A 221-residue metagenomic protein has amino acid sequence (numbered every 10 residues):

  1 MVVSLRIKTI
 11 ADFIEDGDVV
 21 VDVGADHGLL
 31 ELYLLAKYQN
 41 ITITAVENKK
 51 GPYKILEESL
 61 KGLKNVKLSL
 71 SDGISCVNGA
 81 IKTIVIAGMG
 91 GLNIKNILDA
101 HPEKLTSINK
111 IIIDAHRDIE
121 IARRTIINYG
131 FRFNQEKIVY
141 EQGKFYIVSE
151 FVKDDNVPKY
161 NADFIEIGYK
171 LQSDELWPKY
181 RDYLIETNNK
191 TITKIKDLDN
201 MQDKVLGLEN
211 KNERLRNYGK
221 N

Functional and structural regions predicted by a protein language model:
V2-T9, I74-S75, L92-N221: Class I S-adenosyl-L-methionine
I10-D16, C76-N78: Glycine-rich helix-loop-beta junction characteristic of Rossmann-like nucleotide cofactor-binding loops
G17-D26: Conserved class I S-adenosyl-L-methionine
G28, L32: Glycine-rich SAM-binding Motif I of class I
L35-A36: Gly/Ala-rich phosphate-binding loop of Rossmann-like dinucleotide-binding domains, activating on the conserved
T42-E47: Conserved SAM-binding motif I beta-strand of class I
K50-G79: S-adenosyl-L-methionine
I81-G88: Short SAM/SAH-binding signature in class I
